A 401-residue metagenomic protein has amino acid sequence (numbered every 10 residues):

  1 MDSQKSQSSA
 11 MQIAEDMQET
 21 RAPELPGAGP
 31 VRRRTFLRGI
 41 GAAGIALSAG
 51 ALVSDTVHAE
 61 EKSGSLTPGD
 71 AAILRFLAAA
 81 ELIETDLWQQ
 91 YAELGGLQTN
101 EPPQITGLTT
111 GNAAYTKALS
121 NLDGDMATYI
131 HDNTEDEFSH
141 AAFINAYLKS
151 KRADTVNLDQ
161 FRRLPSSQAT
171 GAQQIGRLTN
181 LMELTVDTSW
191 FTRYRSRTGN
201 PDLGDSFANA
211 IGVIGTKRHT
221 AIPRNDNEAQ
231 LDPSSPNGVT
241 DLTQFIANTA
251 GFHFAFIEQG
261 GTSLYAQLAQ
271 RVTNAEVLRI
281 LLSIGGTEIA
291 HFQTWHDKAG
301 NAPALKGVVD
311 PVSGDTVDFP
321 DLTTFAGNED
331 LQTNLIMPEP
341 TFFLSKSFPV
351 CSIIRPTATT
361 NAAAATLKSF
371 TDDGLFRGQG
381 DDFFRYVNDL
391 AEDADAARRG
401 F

Functional and structural regions predicted by a protein language model:
D2-V31, G41-A42, V57-F401: All-alpha RGS (Regulator of G-protein Signaling) helical domain and cognate RGS-like helical scaffolds
T35-T56: N-terminal export signals
